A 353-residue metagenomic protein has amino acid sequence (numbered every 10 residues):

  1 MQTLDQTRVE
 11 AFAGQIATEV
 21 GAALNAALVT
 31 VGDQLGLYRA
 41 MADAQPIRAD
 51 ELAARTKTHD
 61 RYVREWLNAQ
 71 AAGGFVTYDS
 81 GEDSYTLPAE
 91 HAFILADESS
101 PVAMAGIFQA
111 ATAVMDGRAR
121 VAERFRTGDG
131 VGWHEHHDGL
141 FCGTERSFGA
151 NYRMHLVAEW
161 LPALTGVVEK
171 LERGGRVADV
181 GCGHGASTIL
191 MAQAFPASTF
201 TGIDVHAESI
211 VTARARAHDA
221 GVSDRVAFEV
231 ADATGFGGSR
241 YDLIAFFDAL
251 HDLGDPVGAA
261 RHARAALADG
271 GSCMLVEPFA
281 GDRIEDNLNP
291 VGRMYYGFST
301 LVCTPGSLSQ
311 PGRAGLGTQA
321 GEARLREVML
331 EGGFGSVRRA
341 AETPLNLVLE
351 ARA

Functional and structural regions predicted by a protein language model:
M1-E19: Long, low-complexity, charged/polar intrinsically disordered regions in eukaryotic proteins
T7, T18-Q34, R39-A40, R64 (+1 more regions): Conserved Class I S-adenosyl-L-methionine-dependent methyltransferase catalytic core
P46-A54: Short acidic, hydrophobic short linear motifs in intrinsically disordered regions
V114-H251, P256-A260: Conserved adenosyl
R176, G271-S272: Short glycine-centered segments of the SAM/dcSAM-binding site in methyltransferase folds
V257-D269: A short glycine-rich, Lys/Arg-flanked "PGG" loop and its adjoining helix->strand segment in the class I
V276-E331, R338: C-terminal alpha-helical "lid/dimerization" subdomain adjacent to the S-adenosyl-L-methionine
G333-A353: Core SAM-dependent methyltransferase catalytic element
